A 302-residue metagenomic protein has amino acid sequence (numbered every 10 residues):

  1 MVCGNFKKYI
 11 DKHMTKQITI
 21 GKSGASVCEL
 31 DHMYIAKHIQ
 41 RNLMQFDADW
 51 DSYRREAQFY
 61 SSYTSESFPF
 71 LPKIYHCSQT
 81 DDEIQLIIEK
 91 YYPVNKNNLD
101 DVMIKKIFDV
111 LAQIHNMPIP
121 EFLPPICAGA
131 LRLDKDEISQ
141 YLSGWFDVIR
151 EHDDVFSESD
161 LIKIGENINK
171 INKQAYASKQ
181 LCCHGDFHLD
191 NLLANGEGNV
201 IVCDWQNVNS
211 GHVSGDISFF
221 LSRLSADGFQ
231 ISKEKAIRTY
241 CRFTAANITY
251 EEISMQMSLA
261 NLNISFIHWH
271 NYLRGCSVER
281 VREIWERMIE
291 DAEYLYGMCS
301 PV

Functional and structural regions predicted by a protein language model:
M1-D81, N195-V200: Conserved NTP-binding catalytic cores of kinases and kinase-like/nucleotidyltransferase enzymes across multiple kinase
M1-I18, V281-V302: Regulatory N- and C-terminal appendages and interdomain linkers associated with kinase/kinase-like NTP transferase
I18-I35, N169-G215: Active-site acidic catalytic loop and adjacent metal/ATP-binding pocket of ATP-dependent phosphoryl transfer enzymes
Q58, S214-A246, N261-E283: Active-site activation/catalytic loop segments of kinase-like enzymes and analogous catalytic loops in related
E83-V94: Conserved short submotifs of the Hanks-type protein kinase catalytic core that shape the nucleotide-binding pocket
P93-A130: Conserved kinase catalytic-core helix
I126-K173: Active-site catalytic-loop/activation-segment of kinase and kinase-like phosphoryl-transfer enzymes
N247-N261: All-alpha amphipathic helical-bundle segments outside canonical DNA-binding/catalytic cores that form hydrophobic
